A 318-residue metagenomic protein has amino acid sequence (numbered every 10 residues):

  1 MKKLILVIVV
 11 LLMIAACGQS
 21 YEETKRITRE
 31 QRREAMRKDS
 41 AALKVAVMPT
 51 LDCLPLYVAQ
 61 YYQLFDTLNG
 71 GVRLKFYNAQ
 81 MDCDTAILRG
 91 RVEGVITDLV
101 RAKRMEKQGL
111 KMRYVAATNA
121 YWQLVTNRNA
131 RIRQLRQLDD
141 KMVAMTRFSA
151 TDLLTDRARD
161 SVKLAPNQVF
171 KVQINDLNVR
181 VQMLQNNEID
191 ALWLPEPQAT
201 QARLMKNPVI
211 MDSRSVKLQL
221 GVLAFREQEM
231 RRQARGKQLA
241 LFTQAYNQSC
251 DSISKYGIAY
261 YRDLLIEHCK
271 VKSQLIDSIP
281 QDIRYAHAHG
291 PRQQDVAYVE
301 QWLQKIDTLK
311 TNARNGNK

Functional and structural regions predicted by a protein language model:
K2-V7: Sec-dependent signal peptide recognition, specifically the positively charged N-region followed immediately by
A15-A16: C-terminal motif of bacterial Sec signal peptides marking the signal peptidase cleavage site
Q19-R26, S149-F170, L241-I279: Ligand-binding clefts/hinges and TM-proximal coupling segments of bilobed small-molecule sensing domains
Y21-A165, K171-V172, M183, D190-E196 (+2 more regions): Short, glycine-/small- and polar/acidic-enriched structural segments that line small-molecule recognition paths
Y21-Q31, A35-L43, L51, Y260-K318: An extracytoplasmic/periplasmic, membrane-proximal ligand-sensing/linker region
L43-K44, M142-M145, Q228-R232, N247-S254 (+1 more regions): Second-shell loop/turn segments in exported
C53-Y57, D84, L99-A102, D152 (+11 more regions): Extracytoplasmic/secreted envelope proteins and their assembly/folding machinery, especially bacterial periplasmic
L99-V100, Q168-L265: Pocket-lining segment of extracytoplasmic ligand-binding domains
